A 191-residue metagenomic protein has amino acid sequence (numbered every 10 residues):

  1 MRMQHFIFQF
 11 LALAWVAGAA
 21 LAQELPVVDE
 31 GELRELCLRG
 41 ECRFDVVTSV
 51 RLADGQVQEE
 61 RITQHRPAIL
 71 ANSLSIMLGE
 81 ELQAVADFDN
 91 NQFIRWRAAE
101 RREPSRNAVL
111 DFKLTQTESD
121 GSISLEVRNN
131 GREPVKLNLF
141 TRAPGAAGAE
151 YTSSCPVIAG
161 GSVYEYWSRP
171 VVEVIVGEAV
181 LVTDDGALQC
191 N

Functional and structural regions predicted by a protein language model:
M1-F10: Bacterial N-terminal signal peptides that target proteins for export
A17-A19: N-terminal signal peptide c-region/cleavage motif recognized by signal peptidases
P26-D89: N-terminal targeting leaders for non-cytosolic proteins
G31, L36-C37, C42-D45, V85 (+1 more regions): Low-complexity, acidic Ser/Thr/Pro/Gly-rich terminal tails and inter-domain linkers that flank the onset of structured
Q64-F88, P144-L181: Intrinsically disordered, low-complexity Pro/Gly/Ser/Thr-rich segments with frequent PxxP/GP/PP motifs and embedded
L125-G131: Asparagine-centered strand-capping/turn motif at beta-strand->loop junctions
E133-G148: Short acidic, flexible loop segments centered on an aromatic residue
